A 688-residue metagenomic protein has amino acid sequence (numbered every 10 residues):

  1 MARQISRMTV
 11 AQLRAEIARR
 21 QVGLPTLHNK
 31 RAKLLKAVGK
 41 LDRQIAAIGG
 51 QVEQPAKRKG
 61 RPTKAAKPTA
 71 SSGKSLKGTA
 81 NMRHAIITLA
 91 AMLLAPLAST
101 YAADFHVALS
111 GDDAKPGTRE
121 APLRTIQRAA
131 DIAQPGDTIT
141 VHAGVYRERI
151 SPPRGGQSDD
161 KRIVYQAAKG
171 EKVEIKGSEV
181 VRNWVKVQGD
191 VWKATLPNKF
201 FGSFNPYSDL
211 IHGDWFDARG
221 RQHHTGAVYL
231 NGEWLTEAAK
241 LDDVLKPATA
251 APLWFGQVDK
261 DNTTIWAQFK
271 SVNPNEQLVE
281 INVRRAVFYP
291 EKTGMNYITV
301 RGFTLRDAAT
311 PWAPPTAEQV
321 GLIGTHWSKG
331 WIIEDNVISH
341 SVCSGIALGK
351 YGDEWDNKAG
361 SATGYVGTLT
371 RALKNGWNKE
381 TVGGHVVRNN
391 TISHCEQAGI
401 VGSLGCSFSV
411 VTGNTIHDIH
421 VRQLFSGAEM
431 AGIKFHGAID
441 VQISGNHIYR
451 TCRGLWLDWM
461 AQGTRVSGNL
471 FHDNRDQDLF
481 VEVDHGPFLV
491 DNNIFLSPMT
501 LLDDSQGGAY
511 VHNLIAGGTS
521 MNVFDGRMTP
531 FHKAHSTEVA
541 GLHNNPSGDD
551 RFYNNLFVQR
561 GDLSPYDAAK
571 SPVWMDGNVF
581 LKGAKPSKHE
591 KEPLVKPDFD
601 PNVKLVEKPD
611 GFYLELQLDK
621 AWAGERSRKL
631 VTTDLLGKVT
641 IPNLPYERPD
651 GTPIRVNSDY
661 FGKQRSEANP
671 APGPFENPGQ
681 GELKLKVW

Functional and structural regions predicted by a protein language model:
M1-H28: Short, charged, low-complexity amphipathic alpha-helix
A2-M8, A32, K36-G39, R43-G78: Arg/Lys-rich, glycine/proline-spaced intrinsically disordered segments in nuclear chromatin/transcription regulators
D42-I45, G49-V52, E334, N390 (+2 more regions): A general secondary-structure boundary signal
N81-L89: Bacterial N-terminal signal peptides that target proteins for export
T88-P96: Bacterial N-terminal signal peptides
T100-A102: Boundary at the C-terminal end of the N-terminal hydrophobic targeting segment
D104-W327, I332-S339, A347, D353-W377 (+4 more regions): Extracellular polysaccharide-degrading/modifying enzymes targeting complex plant/algal/animal polysaccharides
S151, S158-R162, A286-F288, T310-H326 (+1 more regions): Glycine- and acidic/polar-rich repeat regions and solenoidal domains
